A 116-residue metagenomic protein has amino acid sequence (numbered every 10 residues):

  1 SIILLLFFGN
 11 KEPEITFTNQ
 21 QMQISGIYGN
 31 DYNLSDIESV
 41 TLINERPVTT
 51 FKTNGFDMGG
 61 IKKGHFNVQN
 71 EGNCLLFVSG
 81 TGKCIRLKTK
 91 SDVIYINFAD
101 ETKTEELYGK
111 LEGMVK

Functional and structural regions predicted by a protein language model:
S1: Short, conserved beta-strand/beta-arch hydrophobic-aromatic motifs that form part of recognition grooves or interface
L4-S35, S39-T41: Conserved beta-hairpin
S25-N33, S39-K90: Non-transmembrane, membrane-adjacent beta-strand/coil modules in membrane-associated proteins and peripheral
S35, R46, S79-K116: Terminal and domain-flanking low-complexity segments
